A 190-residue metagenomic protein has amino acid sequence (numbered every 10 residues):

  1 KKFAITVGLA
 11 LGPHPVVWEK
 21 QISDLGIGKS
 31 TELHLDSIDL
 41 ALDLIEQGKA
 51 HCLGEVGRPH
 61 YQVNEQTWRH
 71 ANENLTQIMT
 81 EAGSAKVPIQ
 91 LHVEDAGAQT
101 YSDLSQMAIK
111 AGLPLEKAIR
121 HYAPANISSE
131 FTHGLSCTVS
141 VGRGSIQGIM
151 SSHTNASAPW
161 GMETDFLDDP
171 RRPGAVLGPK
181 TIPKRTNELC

Functional and structural regions predicted by a protein language model:
K1-L33: A metal-dependent hydrolase metal-coordination microenvironment
F3, Q47-G48, A85, H133 (+1 more regions): Structured helix-beta-strand junction loops
I5-P13, C52-V56, I89-L91, K117-R120 (+2 more regions): Hydrophobic faces of well-ordered beta-strands that scaffold small-molecule active sites in alpha/beta enzyme cores
G12-W18, S23-L25, G57-P59, H92-A96 (+3 more regions): Active-site beta-loop-alpha junctions enriched in small/polar residues
D24, S30-N126: Divalent metal-binding pocket/active-site signature
Q106, K110-C190: Active-site-adjacent C-terminal substructures of enzyme catalytic domains
